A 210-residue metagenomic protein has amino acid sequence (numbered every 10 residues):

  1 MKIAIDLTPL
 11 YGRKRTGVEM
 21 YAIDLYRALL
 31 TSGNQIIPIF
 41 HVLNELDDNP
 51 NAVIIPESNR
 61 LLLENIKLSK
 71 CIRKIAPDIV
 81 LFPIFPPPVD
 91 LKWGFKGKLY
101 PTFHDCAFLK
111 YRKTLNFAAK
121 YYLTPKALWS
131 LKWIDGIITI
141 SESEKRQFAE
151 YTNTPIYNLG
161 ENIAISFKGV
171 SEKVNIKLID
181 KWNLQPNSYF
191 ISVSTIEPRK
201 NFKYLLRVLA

Functional and structural regions predicted by a protein language model:
M1-A210: Carbohydrate transferase catalytic cores enriched for Leloir-type hexosyltransferases
